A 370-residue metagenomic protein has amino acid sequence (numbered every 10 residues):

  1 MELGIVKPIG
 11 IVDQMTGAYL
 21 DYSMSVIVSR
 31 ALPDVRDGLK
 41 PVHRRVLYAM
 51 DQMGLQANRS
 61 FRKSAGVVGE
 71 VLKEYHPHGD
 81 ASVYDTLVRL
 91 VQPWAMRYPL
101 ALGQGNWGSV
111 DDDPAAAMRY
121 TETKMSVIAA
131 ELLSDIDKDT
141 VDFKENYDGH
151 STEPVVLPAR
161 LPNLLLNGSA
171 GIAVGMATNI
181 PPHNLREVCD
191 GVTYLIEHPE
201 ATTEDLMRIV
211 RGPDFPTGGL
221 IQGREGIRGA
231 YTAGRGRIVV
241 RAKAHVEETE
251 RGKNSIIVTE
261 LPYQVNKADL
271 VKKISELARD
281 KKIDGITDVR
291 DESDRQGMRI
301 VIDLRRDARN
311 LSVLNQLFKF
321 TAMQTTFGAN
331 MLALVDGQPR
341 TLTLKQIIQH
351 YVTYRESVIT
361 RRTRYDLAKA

Functional and structural regions predicted by a protein language model:
M1-R237, R299-V301: Catalytic phosphate-handling regions of large nucleic-acid enzymes and associated NTPases
E2-G4, G10, M176-A370: C-terminal interaction appendages of subunits in large macromolecular complexes
